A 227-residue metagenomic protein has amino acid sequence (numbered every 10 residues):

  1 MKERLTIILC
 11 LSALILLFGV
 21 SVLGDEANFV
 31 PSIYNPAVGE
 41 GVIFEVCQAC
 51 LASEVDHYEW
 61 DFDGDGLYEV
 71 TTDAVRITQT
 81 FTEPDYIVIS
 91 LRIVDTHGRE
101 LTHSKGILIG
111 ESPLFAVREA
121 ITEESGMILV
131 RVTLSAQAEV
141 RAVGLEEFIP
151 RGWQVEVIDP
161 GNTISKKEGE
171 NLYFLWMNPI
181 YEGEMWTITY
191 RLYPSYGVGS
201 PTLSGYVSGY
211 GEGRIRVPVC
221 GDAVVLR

Functional and structural regions predicted by a protein language model:
M1-K2, G24: Accessible peptide chain termini
K2-L9: Bacterial N-terminal signal peptides that target proteins for export
E3, L145-E146, T202-Y206: Composition- and surface-driven signal marking solvent-exposed, interaction-prone regions in large proteins
L9-F18: Bacterial N-terminal signal peptides
V20-K167, F174, R191-L192, Y210 (+1 more regions): Extracellular/lumenal mature domains of secreted and surface-exposed proteins
Y86-S90, T187, S200-S204: Short, conserved beta-strand segments of beta-strand-rich sandwich/propeller modules, principally
M177-P201: Low-complexity, intrinsically disordered segments enriched in Ser/Thr together with acidic residues
